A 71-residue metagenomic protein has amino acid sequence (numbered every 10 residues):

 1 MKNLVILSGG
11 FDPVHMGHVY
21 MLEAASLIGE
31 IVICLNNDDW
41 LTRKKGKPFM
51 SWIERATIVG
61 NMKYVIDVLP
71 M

Functional and structural regions predicted by a protein language model:
M1-M71: Nucleotidyltransferase catalytic core that binds NTPs
